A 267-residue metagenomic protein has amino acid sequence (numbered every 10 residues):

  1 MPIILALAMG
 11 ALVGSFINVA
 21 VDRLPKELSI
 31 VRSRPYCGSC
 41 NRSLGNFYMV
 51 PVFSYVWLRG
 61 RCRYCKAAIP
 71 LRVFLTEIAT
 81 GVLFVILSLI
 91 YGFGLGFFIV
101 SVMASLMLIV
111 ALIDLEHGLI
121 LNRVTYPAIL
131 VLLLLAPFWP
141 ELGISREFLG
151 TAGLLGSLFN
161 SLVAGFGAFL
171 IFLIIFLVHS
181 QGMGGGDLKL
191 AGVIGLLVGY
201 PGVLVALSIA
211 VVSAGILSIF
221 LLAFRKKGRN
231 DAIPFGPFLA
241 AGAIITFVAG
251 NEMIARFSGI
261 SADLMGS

Functional and structural regions predicted by a protein language model:
M1-N18, F176-G182, A191-S267: Alpha-helical transmembrane segments
I3-A8, F74-A79, I86, F97-S101 (+5 more regions): Hydrophobic alpha-helical transmembrane segments
I17-R72, F235: Membrane-proximal soluble regions of multi-pass membrane proteins
D22, F84-S88, M107-D114, L132-P140 (+3 more regions): Structural signal for membrane-spanning alpha-helices in multi-pass inner-membrane proteins, emphasizing helix cores
R23-V31, L89-F93, L115, E141-I144 (+6 more regions): Transmembrane helix-loop junctions in multipass membrane proteins, especially transporters and channels
E27-L28, C62-V73, L112-Y126, L177-L188 (+1 more regions): Interhelical loop and helix-boundary elements at the membrane-water interface of polytopic inner-membrane proteins
R63-P127, V131: Long, charge-rich boundary regions
V102-S213, A255-S267: Functional transmembrane core segments of multi-pass inner-membrane proteins
